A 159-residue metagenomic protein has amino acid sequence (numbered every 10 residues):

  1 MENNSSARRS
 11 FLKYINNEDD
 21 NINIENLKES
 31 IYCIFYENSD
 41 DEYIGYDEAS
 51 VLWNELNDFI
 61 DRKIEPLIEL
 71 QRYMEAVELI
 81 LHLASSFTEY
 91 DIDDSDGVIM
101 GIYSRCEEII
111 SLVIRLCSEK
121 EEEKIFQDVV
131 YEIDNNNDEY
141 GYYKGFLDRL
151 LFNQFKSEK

Functional and structural regions predicted by a protein language model:
M1-K159: Eukaryote-biased, non-catalytic alpha-solenoid scaffold regions
